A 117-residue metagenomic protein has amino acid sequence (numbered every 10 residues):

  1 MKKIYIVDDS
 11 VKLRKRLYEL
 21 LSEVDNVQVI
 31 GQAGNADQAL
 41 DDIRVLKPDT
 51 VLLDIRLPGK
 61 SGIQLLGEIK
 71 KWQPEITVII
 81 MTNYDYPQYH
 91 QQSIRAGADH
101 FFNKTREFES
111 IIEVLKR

Functional and structural regions predicted by a protein language model:
V11-G31: Two-component/phosphorelay signaling modules centered on CheY-like receiver
Q32-T50: Acidic, metal-coordinating helix/loop segments flanking the phosphotransfer/catalytic sites of two-component signaling
N35, S61-Q64: Acidic catalytic/metal-coordinating carboxylates
D54: Active-site residues of response regulator receiver
P58, Y86: The feature encodes the CheY-like receiver
I63-Q73: Short amphipathic alpha-helix used as the core "switch/output" element in two-component signaling
